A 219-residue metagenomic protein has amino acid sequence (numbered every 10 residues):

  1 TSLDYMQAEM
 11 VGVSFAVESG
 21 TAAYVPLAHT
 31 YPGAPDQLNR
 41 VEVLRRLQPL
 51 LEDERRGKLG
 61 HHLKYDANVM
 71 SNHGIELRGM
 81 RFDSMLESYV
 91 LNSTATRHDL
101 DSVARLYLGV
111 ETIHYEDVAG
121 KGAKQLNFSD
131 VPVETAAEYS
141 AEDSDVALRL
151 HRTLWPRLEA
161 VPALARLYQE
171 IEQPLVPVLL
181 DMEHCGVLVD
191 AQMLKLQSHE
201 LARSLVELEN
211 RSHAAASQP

Functional and structural regions predicted by a protein language model:
T1-M6: Entry/capping segment at the start of metal-dependent catalytic domains with acidic active-site entry clusters
V11-A160, Q169-L179: Active-site-proximal helix-loop-helix substrate-binding element of RNase H-like nuclease domains
M80, L167-P219: Extended, well-ordered alpha-helical scaffold/bundle regions in very large, multi-domain proteins
